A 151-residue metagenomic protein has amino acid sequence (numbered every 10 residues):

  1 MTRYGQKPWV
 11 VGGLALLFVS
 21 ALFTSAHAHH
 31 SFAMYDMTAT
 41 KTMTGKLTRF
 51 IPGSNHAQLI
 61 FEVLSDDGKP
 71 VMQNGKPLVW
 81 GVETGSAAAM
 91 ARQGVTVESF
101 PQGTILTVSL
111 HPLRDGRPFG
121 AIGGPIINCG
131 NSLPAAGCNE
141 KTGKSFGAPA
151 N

Functional and structural regions predicted by a protein language model:
M1-G13: Bacterial N-terminal signal peptides that target proteins for export
V11-T24: Bacterial N-terminal signal peptides
H27-K41: Short boundary/loop segments of OB/S1/cold-shock single-stranded nucleic-acid-binding domains
G45-L47, I105: Conserved hydrophobic positions within beta-strands
G53-D66: Short aromatic-glycine-enriched beta-strand elements
N74-A87: Short, basic/aromatic beta-hairpin or loop at an interaction surface
R92-V108: Short nucleic-acid-contacting surface segments enriched for D/E, G, S/T with interspersed K/R
L113-S145: OB-fold/S1-family single-stranded nucleic acid-binding modules
